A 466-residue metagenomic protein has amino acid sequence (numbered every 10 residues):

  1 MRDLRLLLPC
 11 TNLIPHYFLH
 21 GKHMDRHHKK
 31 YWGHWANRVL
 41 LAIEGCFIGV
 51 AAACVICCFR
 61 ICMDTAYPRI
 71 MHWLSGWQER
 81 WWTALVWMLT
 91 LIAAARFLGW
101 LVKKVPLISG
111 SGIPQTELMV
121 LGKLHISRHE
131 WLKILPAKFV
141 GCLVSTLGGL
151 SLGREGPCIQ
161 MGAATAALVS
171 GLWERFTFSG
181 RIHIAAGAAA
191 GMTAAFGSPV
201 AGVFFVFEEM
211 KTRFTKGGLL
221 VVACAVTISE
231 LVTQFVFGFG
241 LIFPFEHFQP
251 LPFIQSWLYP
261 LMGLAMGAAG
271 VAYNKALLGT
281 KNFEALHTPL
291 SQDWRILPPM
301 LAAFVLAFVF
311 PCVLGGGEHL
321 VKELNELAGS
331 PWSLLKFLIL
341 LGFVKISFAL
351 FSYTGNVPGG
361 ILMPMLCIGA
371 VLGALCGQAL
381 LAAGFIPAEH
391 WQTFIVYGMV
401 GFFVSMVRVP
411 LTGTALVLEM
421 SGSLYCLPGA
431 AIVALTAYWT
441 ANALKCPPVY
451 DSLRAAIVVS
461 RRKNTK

Functional and structural regions predicted by a protein language model:
D3-K466: Alpha-helical transmembrane segments and immediately membrane-proximal extracytoplasmic
